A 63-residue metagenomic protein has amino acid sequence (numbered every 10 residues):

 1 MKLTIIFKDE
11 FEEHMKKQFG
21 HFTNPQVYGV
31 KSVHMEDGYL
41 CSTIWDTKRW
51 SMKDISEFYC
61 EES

Functional and structural regions predicted by a protein language model:
M1-F11: A short beta-strand micro-motif
M1-K2, C60-S63: Short intrinsically disordered terminal tails
H14-Y59: Acidic, low-complexity, intrinsically disordered interaction modules
